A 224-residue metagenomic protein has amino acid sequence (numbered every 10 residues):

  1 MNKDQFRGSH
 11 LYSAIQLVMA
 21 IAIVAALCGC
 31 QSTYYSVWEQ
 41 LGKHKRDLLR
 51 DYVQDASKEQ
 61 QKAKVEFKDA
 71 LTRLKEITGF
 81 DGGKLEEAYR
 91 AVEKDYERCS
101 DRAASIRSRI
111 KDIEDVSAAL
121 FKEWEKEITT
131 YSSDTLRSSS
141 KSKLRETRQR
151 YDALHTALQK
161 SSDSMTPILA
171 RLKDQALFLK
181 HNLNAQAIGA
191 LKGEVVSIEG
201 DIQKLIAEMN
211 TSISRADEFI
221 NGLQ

Functional and structural regions predicted by a protein language model:
N2-M19: Bacterial N-terminal signal peptides that target proteins for export
A25-G29: C-terminal motif of bacterial Sec signal peptides marking the signal peptidase cleavage site
Q31-C99: Immediate post-signal-peptide N-terminus of mature secreted/exported proteins
Y34, Q159, T166-Q224: Long amphipathic all-alpha helical oligomerization modules
V37, H44, D51, F80 (+10 more regions): Primarily heptad-repeat coiled-coil rod domains in cytosolic scaffolding/tethering proteins
R50-S57, Q61-K64, E93, E97-S100 (+7 more regions): Short amphipathic alpha-helical segments with heptad-repeat character
K64, K75-S142: Long amphipathic alpha-helical segments with strong coiled-coil/leucine-zipper propensity
R109-G189: Extended amphipathic alpha-helical interaction segments
